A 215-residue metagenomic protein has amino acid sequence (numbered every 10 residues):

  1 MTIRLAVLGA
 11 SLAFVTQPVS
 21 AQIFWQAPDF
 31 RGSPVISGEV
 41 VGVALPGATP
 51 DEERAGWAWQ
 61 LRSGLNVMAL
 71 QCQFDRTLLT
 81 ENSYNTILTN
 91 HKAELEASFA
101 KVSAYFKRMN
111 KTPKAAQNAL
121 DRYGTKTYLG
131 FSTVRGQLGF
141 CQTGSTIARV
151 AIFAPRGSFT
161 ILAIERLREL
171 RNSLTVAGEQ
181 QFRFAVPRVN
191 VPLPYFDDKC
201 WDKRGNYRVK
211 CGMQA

Functional and structural regions predicted by a protein language model:
M1-V7: Bacterial N-terminal signal peptides that target proteins for export
V7-F14: Hydrophobic helical h-region of N-terminal Sec-dependent signal peptides in bacterial secretory/periplasmic proteins
T16-P18: N-terminal signal peptide c-region/cleavage motif recognized by signal peptidases
A21-P46, E52-W59: Acidic, low-complexity proline/glycine-rich segments
D51-F74: Alpha-helical bundle segments that constitute or directly flank the non-heme di-iron/ferroxidase center
Q73-L138: Mid-length scaffold segments of soluble, non-membrane domains
K111-Q214: A charged, amphipathic interaction segment
